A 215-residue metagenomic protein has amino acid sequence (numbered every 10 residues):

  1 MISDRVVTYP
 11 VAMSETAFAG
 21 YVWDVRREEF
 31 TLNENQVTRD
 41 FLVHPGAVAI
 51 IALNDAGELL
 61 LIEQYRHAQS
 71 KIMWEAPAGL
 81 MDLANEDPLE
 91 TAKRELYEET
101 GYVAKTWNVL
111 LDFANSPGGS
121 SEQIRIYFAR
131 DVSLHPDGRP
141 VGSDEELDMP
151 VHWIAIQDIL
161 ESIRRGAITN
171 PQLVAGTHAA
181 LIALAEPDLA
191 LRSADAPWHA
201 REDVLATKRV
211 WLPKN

Functional and structural regions predicted by a protein language model:
M1-T16: Extended interaction-bearing regions that mediate binding to partners or small molecules
I2-V6, I72, V109, D144-N215: Nudix hydrolase/Nudix homology domain
R5-V6, R39-H44, A49-R94, P136 (+2 more regions): Conserved Nudix-box catalytic region and its N-terminal flanking loop in Nudix hydrolases and closely related
M13-D55: Acidic, metal-coordinating catalytic segment for phosphate/diphosphate chemistry, firing primarily on the Nudix
S14-T16, L111-S116: Short, solvent-exposed loop/turn elements at beta->coil junctions and helix N-caps that rim active or binding pockets
V25-R27, I51, L61, I126-F128 (+1 more regions): Conserved hydrophobic/aromatic beta-strand scaffold that supports enzyme active sites
R26-N33, S116-P136: Active-site-adjacent beta-strand/loop module that shapes the phosphate/pyrophosphate-binding cleft
V103-L110: A short coil-to-beta-strand element that immediately follows conserved catalytic motifs
